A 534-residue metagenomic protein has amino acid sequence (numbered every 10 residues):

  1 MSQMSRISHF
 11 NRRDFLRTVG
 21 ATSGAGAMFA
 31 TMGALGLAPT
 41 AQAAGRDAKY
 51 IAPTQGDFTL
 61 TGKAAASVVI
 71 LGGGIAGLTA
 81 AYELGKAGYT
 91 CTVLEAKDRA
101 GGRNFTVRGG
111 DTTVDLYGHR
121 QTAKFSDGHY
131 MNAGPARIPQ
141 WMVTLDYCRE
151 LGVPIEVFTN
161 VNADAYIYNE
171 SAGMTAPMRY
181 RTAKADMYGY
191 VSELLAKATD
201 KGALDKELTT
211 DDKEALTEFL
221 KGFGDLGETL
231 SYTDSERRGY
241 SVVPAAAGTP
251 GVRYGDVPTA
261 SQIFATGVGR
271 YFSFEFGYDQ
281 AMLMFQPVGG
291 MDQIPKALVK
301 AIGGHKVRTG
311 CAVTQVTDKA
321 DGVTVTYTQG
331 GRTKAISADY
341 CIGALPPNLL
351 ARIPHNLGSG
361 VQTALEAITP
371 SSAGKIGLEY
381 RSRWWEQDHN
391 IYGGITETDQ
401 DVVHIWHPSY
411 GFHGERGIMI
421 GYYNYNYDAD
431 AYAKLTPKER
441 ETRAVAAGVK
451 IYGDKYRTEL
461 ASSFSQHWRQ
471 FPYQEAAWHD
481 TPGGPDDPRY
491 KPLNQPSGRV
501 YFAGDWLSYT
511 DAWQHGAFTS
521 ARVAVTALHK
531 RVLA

Functional and structural regions predicted by a protein language model:
M1-D14, P39: N-terminal secretory signal peptides
T18, A25-M28, G36, T40-D57 (+5 more regions): Conserved flavin/dinucleotide-binding core of flavoenzymes
A52-E193: N-terminal glycine-rich phosphate/pyrophosphate-binding loop and immediately adjacent elements
L71, A335-N348: Short hydrophobic core segments
V161, S171, A196-A312, G322 (+4 more regions): Active-site/ligand-binding neighborhood in enzyme catalytic cores
D318-A335: Conserved beta-strand-loop-beta-strand element in the redox core of flavoprotein oxidoreductases
G343-G360: Flavin (primarily FAD) binding-site architecture
Q362-H389: Central beta-strand plus flanking loop segment that forms part of the substrate or channel wall within the catalytic
